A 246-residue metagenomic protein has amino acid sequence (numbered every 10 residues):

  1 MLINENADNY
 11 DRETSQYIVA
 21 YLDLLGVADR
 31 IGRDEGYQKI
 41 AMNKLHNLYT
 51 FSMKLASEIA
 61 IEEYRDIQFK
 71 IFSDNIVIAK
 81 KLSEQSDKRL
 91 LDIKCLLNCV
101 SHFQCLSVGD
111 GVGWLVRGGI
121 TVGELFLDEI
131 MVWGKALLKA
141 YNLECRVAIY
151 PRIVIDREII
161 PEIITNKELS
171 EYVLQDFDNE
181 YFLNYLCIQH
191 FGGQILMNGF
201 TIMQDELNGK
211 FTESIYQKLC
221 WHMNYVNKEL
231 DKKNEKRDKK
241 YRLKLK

Functional and structural regions predicted by a protein language model:
L2-H102, G111: Catalytic NTP-binding/metal-coordinating core of nucleotidyl cyclase/transferase enzymes
L2-N9, I149-K246: Intrinsically disordered, glycine/charged-rich C-terminal tails and inter-domain linkers that flank nucleotidyl cyclase
V27, L125, I160: Short, solvent-exposed loop/turn segments at secondary-structure junctions
R30-R33, K81, D128-L138, I164-N166: A short acidic (Asp/Glu
L82-R89, G119-M131: Catalytic strand-loop-helix junctions within cyclic-nucleotide turnover domains
R89-L97, L127-E144: Catalytic-core segments of nucleotide cyclases and related cyclic-nucleotide turnover enzymes
G109-G113, R117-G118, V122, K139-I159: Catalytic/regulatory signature loops of cyclic-dinucleotide turnover enzymes and related class III nucleotidyl cyclases
